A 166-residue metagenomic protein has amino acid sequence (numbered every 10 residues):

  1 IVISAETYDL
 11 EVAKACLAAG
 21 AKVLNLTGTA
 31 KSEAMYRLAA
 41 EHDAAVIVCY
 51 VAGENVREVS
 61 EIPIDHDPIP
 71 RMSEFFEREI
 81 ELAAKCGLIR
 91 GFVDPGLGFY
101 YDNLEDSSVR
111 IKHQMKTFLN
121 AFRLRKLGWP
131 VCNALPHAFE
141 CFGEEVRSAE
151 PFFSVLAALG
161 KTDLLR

Functional and structural regions predicted by a protein language model:
I1-V2, L10, L17, V23-L38 (+2 more regions): Active-site-adjacent loop and "lid" segments of alpha/beta metabolic enzymes
T7: Active-site loop-to-helix "anion-binding N-cap" substructures in soluble metabolic enzymes
R71-F92: CE4/NodB-like, metal-dependent polysaccharide N-deacetylase domain that modifies extracellular/periplasmic N-acetylated
G91-Y101: Short acidic, glycine-rich surface-loop motifs adjacent to enzyme active sites
